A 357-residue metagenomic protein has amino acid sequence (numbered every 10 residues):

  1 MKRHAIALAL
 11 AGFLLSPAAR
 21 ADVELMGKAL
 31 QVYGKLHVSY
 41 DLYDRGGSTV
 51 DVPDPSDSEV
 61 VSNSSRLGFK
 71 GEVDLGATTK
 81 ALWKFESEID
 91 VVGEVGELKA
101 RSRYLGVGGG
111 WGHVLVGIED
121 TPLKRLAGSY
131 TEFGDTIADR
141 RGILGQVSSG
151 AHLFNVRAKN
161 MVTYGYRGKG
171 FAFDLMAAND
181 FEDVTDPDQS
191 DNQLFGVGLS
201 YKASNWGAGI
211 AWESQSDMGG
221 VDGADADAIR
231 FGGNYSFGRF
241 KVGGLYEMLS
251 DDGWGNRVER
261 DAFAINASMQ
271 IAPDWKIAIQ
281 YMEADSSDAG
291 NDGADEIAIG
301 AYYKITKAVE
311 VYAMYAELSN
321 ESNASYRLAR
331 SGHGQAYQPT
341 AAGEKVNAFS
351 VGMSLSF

Functional and structural regions predicted by a protein language model:
P17-D22: Sec/Tat signal peptide C-region and signal peptidase I cleavage site
V23-L42, D54-D180, D191, S200-S204: Outer membrane beta-barrel
L30-V38, A77, A81-F85, V114 (+10 more regions): Transmembrane beta-strands of outer-membrane beta-barrel proteins
V38-D44, S87-V91, D120-P122, G168 (+8 more regions): Transmembrane beta-strands of outer-membrane beta-barrel pores
S48-V61, G93-A100, H152-F154, D186-Q193 (+4 more regions): Replace "Gram-negative outer membrane beta-barrel proteins" with "bacterial and organellar outer membrane beta-barrel
R66-G68, S102-Y104, M161-T163, G196 (+4 more regions): Membrane-embedded beta-strand positions in outer-membrane beta-barrel channels/transporters
S190-K304, Y315-E317: Detector for outer-membrane/organellar transmembrane beta-barrel domains, recognizing the amphipathic beta-strand
Y303-I305, E317, A341-F357: Outer-membrane beta-barrel "beta-signal"
